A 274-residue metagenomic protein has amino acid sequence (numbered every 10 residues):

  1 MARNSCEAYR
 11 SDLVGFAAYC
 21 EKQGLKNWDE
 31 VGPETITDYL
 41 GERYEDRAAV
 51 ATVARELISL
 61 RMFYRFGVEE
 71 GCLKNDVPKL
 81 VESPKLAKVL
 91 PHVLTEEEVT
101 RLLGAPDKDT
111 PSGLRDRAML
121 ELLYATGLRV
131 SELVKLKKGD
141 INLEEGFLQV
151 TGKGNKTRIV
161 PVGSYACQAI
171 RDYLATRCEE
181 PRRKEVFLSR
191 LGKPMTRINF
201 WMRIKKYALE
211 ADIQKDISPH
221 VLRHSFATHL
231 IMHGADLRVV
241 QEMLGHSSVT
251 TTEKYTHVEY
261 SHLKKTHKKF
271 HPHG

Functional and structural regions predicted by a protein language model:
M1-G274: Conserved catalytic core of the tyrosine transesterase superfamily
